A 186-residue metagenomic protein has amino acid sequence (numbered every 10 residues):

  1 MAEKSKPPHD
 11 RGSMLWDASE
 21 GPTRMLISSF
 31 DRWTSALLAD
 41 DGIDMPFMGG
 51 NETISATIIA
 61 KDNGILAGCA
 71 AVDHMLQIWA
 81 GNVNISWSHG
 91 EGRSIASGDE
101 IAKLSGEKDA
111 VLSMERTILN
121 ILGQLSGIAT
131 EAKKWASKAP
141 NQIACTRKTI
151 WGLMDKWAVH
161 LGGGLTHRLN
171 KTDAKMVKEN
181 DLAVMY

Functional and structural regions predicted by a protein language model:
A2-Y186: Acidic/glycine-rich phosphate/pyrophosphate-binding loops and surrounding catalytic core that coordinate Mg2+
